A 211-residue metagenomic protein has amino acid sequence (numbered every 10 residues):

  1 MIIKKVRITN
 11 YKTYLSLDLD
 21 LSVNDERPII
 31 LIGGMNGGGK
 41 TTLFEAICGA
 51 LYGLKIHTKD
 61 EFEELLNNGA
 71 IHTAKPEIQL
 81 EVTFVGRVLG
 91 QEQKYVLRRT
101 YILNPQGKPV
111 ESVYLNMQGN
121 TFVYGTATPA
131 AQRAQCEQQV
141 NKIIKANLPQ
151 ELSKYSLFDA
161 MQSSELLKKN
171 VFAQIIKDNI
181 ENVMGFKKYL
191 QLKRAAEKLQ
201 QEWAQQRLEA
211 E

Functional and structural regions predicted by a protein language model:
I2-G49, I180: Pre-Walker A-like glycine/lysine-rich segment at the N-terminus of P-loop NTPase domains
T9, T83-L89, N116-Q118: A generic structural motif
L15-S16, L51, K55, E165-L166: Conserved protein kinase catalytic core
V23, D159-A160: Flexible glycine-/small-residue-rich
I30-G33, F44-R99, N104-Q106: Conserved P-loop NTP-binding catalytic core
G49-Y52, P149, E181-G185: Short, intrinsically disordered, mixed-charge
T58-L65, E92-Y155, E165-N179: Glycine-rich phosphate-binding loops of NTPases
M161-E211: Extended, Lys/Glu-rich alpha-helical coiled-coil stalks
